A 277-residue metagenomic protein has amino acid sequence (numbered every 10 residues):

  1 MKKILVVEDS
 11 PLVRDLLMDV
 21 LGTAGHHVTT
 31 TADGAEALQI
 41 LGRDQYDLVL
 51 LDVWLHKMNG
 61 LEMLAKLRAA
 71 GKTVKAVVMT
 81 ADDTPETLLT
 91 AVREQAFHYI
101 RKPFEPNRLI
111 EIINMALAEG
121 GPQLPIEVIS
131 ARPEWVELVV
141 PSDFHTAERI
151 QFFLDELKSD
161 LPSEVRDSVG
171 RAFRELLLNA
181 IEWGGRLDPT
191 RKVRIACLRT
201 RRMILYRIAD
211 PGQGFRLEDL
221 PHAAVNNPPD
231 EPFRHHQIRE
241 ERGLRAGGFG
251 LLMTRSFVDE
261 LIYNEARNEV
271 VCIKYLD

Functional and structural regions predicted by a protein language model:
L5, T30-L48: Acidic, metal-coordinating helix/loop segments flanking the phosphotransfer/catalytic sites of two-component signaling
S10-T29: Two-component/phosphorelay signaling modules centered on CheY-like receiver
D33, N59-E62: Acidic catalytic/metal-coordinating carboxylates
Q39, L61-T73: Short amphipathic alpha-helix used as the core "switch/output" element in two-component signaling
E62, D83-H98: Alpha4 helix (beta4-alpha4-beta5 surface) of REC/receiver domains from two-component response regulators
E86, F104-I113: C-terminal output helix
E127-V136, I181-D277: Conserved beta-strand-loop-beta-strand hairpin that lines the nucleotide-binding pocket of ATP/GTP-utilizing enzymes
